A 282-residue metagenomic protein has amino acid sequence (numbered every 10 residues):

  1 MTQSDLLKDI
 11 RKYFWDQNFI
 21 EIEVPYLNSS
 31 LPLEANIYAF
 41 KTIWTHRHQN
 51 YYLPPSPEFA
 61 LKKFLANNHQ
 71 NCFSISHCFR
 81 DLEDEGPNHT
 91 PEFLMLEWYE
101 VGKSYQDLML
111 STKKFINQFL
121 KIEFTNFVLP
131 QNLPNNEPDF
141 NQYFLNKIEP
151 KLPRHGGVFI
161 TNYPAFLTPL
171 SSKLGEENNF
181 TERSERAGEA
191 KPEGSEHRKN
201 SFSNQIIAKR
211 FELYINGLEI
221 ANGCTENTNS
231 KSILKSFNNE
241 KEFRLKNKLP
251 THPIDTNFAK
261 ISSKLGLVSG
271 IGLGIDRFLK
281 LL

Functional and structural regions predicted by a protein language model:
T2-L6, I10, L53, Y105-T112 (+3 more regions): Hydrophobic (often cysteine-bearing) scaffold residues that line and stabilize catalytic clefts of nucleotide/cofactor
P25-S30, N36-Y52, S56-F64, F73-V101 (+2 more regions): A translation/RNA-centric and nucleic-acid-associated enzymatic feature enriched in Class II aminoacyl-tRNA synthetases
N88-P134: A conserved active-site cap/scaffold subdomain adjacent to cofactor or substrate pockets
T181, A187-A190: Ala/Thr-enriched low-complexity intrinsically disordered regions
